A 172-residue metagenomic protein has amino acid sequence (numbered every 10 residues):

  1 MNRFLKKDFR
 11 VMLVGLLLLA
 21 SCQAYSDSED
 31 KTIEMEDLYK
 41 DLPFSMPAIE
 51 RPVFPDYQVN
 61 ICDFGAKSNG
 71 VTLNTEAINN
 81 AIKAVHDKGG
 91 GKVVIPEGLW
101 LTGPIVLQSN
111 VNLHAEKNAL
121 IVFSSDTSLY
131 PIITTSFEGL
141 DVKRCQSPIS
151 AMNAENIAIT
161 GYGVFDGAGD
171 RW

Functional and structural regions predicted by a protein language model:
N2-L13, L17-L18, C22-V94, L99-W172: Extracellular "leader-to-stem" segments immediately downstream of a signal peptide or signal-anchor in secreted/lumenal
